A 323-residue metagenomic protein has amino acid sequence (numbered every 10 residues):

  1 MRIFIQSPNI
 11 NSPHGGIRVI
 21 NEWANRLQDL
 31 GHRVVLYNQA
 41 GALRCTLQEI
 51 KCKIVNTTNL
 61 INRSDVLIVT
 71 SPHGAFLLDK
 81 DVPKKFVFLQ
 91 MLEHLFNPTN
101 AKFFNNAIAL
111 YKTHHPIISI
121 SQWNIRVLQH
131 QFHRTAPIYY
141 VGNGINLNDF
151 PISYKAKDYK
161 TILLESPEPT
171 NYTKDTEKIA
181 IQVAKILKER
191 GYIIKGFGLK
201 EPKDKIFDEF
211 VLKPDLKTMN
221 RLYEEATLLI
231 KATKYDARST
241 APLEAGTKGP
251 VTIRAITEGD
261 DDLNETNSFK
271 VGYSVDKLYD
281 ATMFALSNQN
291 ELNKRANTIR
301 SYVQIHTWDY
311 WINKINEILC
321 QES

Functional and structural regions predicted by a protein language model:
M1-N62, V271: N-terminal pre-catalytic "stem/leader" segment of glycosyltransferase-like enzymes
V19, V127-H130, I145-D149, K155-K203: Conserved catalytic-core segment of nucleotide-activated headgroup transferases in glycan assembly
N56-I61, T99-S119: Membrane-proximal helix-turn-helix segments that form the acceptor-binding/catalytic region of lipid-linked
H115-Q129, H133-F150: Donor nucleotide-sugar binding/catalytic pocket of nucleotide-sugar-dependent glycosyltransferases
R221-A226: Short alpha-helical donor nucleotide-sugar binding micro-motif in glycosyltransferases
K234: Aromatic "clamp/platform" in nucleotide-sugar-dependent glycosyltransferases that forms part of the donor/acceptor
E265-D276, M283-Q289: Conserved acidic donor-binding segment of nucleotide-sugar-dependent glycosyltransferases
S287-C320: A charged, aromatic-enriched C-terminal amphipathic alpha-helix characteristic of glycosyltransferases across folds
